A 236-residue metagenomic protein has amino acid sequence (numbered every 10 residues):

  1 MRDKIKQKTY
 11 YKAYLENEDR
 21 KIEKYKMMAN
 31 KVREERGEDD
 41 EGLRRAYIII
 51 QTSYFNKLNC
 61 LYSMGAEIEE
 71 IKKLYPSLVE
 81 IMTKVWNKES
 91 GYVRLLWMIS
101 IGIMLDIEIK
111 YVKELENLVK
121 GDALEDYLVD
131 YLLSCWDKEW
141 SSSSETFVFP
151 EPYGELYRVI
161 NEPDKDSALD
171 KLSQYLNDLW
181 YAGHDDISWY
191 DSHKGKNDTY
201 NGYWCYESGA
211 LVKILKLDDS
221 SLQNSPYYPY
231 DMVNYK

Functional and structural regions predicted by a protein language model:
M1-G195, Y200: Eukaryote-skewed repeat-based solenoidal scaffolds used as protein-protein interaction platforms, primarily
Y111-G121, D219-K236: Short alpha-helical "patches" and their helix-cap loops
L176-D231: C-terminal structured interaction module
